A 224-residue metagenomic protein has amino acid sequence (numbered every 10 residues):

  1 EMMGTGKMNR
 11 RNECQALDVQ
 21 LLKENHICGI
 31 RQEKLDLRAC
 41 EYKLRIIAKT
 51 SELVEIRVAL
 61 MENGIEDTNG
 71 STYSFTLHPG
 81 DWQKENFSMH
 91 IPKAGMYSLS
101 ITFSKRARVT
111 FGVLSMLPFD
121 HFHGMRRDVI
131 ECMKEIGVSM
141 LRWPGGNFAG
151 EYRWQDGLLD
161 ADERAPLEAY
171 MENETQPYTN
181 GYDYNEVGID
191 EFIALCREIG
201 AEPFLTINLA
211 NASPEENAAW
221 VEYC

Functional and structural regions predicted by a protein language model:
E1-N185, E202-F204, N211-A212, A218: Extracellular and organelle-lumenal recognition/adhesion modules and their flexible linkers in secreted
V129, G188-L195, I199: Alpha-helical packing segments of well-folded alpha/beta enzyme cores
W143-N147, I189-I193, Y223: Glycine-rich, acidic and aromatic/proline-enriched surface loops and short helix-turn segments that act as binding
F192, I199, L209-C224: Catalytic-domain carbohydrate-binding cleft regions of carbohydrate-active enzymes
